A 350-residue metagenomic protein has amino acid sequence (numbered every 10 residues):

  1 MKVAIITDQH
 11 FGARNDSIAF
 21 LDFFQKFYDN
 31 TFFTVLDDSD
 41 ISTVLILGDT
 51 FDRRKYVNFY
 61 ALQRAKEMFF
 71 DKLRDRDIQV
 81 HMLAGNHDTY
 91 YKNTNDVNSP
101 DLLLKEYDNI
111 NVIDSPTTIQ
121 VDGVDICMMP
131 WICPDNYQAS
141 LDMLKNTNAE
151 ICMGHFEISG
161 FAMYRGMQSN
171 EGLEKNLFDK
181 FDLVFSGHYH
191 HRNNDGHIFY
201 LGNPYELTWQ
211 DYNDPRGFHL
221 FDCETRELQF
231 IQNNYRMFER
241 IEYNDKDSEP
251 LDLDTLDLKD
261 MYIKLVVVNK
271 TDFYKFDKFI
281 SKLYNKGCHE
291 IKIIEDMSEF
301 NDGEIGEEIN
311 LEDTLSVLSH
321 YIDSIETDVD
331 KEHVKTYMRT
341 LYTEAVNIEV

Functional and structural regions predicted by a protein language model:
K2, Q9, A13-T118, L177-F178: Core catalytic region of metal-dependent phosphoesterases/phosphodiesterases, especially metallo-beta-lactamase-like
V3, T43, V124-D125, I151 (+1 more regions): Structural motif
D8, V44, D49, A65 (+7 more regions): Divalent metal-coordination and catalytic microenvironments
H10-R14, D52-K55, M82-N93, I119 (+4 more regions): Active-site environment of divalent metal-dependent phosphoester hydrolases
A65, D88-N176: Conserved catalytic scaffold of divalent metal-dependent phosphoesterases
L73-R76, M143-T147, K175-K180, L256-L258: Short, conserved loop/helix-junction motifs that constitute active-site signature segments in enzyme catalytic cores
Y164-F230: Conserved beta-sheet core of the metallophosphoesterase superfamily
C223-V350: Accessory, non-catalytic peripheral segments of nucleic-acid enzymes
